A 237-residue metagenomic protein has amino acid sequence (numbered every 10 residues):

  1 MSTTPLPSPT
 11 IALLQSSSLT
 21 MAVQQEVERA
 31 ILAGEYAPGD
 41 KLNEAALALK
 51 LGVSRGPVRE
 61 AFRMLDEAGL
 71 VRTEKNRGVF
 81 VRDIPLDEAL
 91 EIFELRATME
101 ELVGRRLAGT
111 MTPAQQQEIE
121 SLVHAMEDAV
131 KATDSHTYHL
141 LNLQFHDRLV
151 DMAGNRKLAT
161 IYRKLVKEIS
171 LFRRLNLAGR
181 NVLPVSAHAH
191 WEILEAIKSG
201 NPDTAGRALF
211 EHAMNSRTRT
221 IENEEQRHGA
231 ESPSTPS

Functional and structural regions predicted by a protein language model:
M1-G109, A114-Q115, T218-S237: Short linear motifs at protein or domain termini
S2, V27, V182-S237: C-terminal regulatory/effector modules of DNA-binding transcriptional regulators
S18, Q116-Q117, N181-P184: Short helix-capping and inter-helix turn/linker motifs at the boundaries of alpha-helical repeat units
P85-L86, F172-N176: Short alpha-helical transmembrane interface motifs in multi-pass membrane proteins
I92, R96, P113-R174, H188-A196 (+1 more regions): Conserved amphipathic alpha-helical segments that form helical-bundle/coiled-coil interaction surfaces
A108-G109, G154, A178-G179: Short helix-capping/hinge motifs at transmembrane helix termini and TM-loop junctions
